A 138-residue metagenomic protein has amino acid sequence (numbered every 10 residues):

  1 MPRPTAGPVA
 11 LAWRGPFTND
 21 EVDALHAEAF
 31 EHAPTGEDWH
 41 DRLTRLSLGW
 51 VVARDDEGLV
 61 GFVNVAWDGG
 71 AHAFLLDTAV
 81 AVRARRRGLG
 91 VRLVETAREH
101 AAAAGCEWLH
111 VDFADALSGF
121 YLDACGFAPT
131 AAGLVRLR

Functional and structural regions predicted by a protein language model:
M1-E37, V52: Short amphipathic alpha-helix that is part of the acyltransferase structural core
E37-A79: A conserved beta-strand-loop-helix scaffold within acyl/acetyltransferase catalytic domains
A84, G88-T96: Conserved acetyl-CoA pyrophosphate-binding loop and the N-cap/start of the following alpha-helix in GNAT-like
A101-F113: Conserved GNAT acetyl-CoA-binding A-motif
H110-G119, V135-R138: Conserved beta-strand-loop-alpha-helix junction that forms the acyl-donor binding cleft
L122-A132: Conserved acetyl-CoA-binding loop of GNAT-fold acetyltransferases
